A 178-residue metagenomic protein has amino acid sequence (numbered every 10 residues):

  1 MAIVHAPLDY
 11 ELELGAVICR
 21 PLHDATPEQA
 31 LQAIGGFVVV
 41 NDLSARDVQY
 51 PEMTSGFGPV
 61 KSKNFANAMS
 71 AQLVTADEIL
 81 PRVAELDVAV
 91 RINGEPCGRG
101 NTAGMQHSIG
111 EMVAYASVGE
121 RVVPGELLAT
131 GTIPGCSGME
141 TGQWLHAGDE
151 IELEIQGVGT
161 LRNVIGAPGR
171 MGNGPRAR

Functional and structural regions predicted by a protein language model:
M1-L8, E13-L14, L22-Q29, F57-K61 (+1 more regions): A generic local secondary-structure boundary/capping motif
A2-V4, L12-L14, I18-L22, V90 (+1 more regions): Hydrophobic beta-sheet segments that form the core/acyl-binding groove of ACP/CoA-dependent acyl-chain-processing
V4-L8, F37, P96, R121: A subset of signal/propeptide-processing and intrinsically disordered low-complexity segments in secreted/extracellular
L8-L12, A33, N67, A84: Short, basic and Ser/Thr-rich N-terminal targeting/leader segments
Y10-R20, V38-L43, D47, A71-L73 (+1 more regions): Short, structured patches in soluble enzyme cores that scaffold and shape functional sites
T26-V38: Short Gly/aromatic-enriched secondary-structure transition segments
G35-V39, G148-I151: A short, gly/pro- and small-residue-rich
R46-R178: Catalytic-pocket segment enriched in acidic/His residues
